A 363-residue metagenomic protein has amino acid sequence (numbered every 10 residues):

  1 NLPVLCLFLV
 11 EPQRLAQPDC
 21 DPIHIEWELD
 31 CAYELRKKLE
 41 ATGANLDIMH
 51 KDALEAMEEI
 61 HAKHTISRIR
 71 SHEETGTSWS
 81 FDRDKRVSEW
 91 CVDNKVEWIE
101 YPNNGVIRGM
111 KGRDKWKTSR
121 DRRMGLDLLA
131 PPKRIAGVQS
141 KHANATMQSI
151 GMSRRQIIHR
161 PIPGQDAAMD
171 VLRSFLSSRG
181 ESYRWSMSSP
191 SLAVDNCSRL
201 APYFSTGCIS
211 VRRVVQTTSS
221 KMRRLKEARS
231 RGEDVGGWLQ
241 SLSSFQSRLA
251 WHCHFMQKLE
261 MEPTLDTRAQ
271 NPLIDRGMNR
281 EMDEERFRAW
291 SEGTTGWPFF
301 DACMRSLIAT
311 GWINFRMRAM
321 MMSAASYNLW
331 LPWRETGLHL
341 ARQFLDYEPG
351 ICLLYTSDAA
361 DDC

Functional and structural regions predicted by a protein language model:
N1-Q246, M256: Active-site "lid/cap" and pocket-lining segments within catalytic core domains
L2-V10, R318, P332-T336: Glycine-rich phosphate/pyrophosphate-binding loops and their adjacent beta-strand/loop elements at enzyme active sites
S198-A201, S244, E285-A289, P298-I308 (+2 more regions): Contiguous, well-ordered alpha-helical segments that form the cores/surfaces of helical PPI scaffolds
G207, L249, M321: Conserved hydrophobic/aromatic pocket- or pore-lining residues that grip, position, or stack substrates in active sites
E227-T310: Long, K/E/R/D-enriched contiguous segments that form extended
R342-L354: Extended hydrophobic/aromatic segments used for targeting, binding, or gating
Y355-C363: Single conserved hydrophobic/aromatic residue that forms the stacking wall/gate of nucleotide- or nucleobase-binding
